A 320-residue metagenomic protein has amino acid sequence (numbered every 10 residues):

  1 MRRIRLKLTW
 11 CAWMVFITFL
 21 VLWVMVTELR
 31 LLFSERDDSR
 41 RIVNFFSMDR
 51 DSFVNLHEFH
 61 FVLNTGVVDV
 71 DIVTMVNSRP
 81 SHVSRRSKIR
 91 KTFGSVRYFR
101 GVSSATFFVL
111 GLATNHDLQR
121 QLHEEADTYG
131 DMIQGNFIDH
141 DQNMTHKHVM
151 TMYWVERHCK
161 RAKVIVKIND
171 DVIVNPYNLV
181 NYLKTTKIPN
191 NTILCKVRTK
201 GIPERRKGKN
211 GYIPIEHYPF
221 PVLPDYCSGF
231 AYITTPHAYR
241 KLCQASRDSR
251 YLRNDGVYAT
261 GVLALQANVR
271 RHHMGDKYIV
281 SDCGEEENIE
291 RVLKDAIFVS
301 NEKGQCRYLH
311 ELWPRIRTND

Functional and structural regions predicted by a protein language model:
M1-D320: Secretory-pathway lumenal glyco-enzymes, predominantly type II signal-anchor Golgi glycosyltransferases
